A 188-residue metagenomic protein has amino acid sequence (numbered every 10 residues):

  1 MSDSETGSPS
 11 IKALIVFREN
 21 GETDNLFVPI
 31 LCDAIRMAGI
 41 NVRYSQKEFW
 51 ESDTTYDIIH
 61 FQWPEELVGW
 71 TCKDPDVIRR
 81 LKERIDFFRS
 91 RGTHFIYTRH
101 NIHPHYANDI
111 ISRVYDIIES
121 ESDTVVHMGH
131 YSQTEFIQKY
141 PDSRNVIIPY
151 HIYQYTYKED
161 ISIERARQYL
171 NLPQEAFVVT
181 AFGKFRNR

Functional and structural regions predicted by a protein language model:
M1, W63, G129-Y131: Helix N-cap/beta->alpha junction signal
M1-E48, Y56, G92, T124: N-terminal subdomain of nucleotide-sugar transferases
I40, E51-I78, I96-T98, T180: Short N-terminal targeting/anchoring amphipathic segment
L67-G69, T134, N187-R188: Short glycine-rich, flexible loops that bind phosphorylated cofactors or substrates
R79-H94, H103-V125: Membrane-proximal helix-turn-helix segments that form the acceptor-binding/catalytic region of lipid-linked
S120-I137, P141-K158: Donor nucleotide-sugar binding/catalytic pocket of nucleotide-sugar-dependent glycosyltransferases
Y157-L172: A short helix/loop element that forms part of the nucleotide-sugar donor recognition site in Leloir-type
L172-R188: Conserved donor-binding/catalytic core segment of Leloir-type glycosyltransferases
